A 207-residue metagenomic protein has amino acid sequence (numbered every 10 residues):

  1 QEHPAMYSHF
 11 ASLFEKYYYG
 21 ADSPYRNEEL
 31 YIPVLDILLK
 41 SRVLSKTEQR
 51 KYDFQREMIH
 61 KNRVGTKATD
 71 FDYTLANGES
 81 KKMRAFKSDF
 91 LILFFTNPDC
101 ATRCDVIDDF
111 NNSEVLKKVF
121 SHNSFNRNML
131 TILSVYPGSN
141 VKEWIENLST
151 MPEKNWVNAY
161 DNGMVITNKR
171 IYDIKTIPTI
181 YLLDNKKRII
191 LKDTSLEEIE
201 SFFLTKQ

Functional and structural regions predicted by a protein language model:
Q1-E79: Oxidative protein folding and maturation machinery
T69, L91, I177-P178: Short loop/turn microsegments at loop-to-beta-strand junctions
D72-L91, L116-H122: A short beta-strand-turn-helix
K81-N112, T131-L133: Short active-site neighborhood of thiol/selenol oxidoreductases, capturing the structured segment around
L93, A101-D105, K142-I145, R170 (+1 more regions): Extended hydrophobic-aromatic, low-complexity segments
D108-S149, G163-N168: Structural microenvironment flanking redox-active thiols in thiol-disulfide oxidoreductases
S113-V115, T176-Q207: Non-catalytic, surface beta->alpha helical segment in thiol-disulfide oxidoreductase systems
I145-Y181, N185: Short, internal strand/loop/helix patches that form the active-site neighborhood or redox-interaction surface
